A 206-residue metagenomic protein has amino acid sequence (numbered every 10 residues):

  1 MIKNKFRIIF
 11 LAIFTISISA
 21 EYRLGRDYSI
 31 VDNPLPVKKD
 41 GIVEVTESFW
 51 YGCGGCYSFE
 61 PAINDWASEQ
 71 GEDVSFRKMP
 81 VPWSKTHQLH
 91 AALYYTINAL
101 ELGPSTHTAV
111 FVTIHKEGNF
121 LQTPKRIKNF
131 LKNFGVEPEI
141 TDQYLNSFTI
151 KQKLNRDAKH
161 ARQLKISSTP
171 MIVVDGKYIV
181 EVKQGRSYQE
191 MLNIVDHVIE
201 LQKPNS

Functional and structural regions predicted by a protein language model:
I2-K85, N155-A158, R162-Q163, H197-S206: Extracytoplasmic thiol/disulfide redox context detector
G52, A67-Q70, I97-E101, I114-G118 (+4 more regions): Sec/Tat-exported extracytoplasmic proteins
G52-G55, P82-T86, T113-E117, I150 (+1 more regions): Solvent-exposed loop/turn segments at secondary-structure junctions within structured extracellular/periplasmic domains
Y57-E60, H87-A91, G185-Y188: Conserved strand-to-helix beginnings and helix N-cap segments that scaffold or border functional pockets
E60-A67, H90-Y94, H107, P124 (+5 more regions): Extracytoplasmic/secreted envelope proteins and their assembly/folding machinery, especially bacterial periplasmic
E69-L100, P104-K132: Structural microenvironment flanking redox-active thiols in thiol-disulfide oxidoreductases
N133-S206: C-terminal cap of thioredoxin/glutaredoxin-like
